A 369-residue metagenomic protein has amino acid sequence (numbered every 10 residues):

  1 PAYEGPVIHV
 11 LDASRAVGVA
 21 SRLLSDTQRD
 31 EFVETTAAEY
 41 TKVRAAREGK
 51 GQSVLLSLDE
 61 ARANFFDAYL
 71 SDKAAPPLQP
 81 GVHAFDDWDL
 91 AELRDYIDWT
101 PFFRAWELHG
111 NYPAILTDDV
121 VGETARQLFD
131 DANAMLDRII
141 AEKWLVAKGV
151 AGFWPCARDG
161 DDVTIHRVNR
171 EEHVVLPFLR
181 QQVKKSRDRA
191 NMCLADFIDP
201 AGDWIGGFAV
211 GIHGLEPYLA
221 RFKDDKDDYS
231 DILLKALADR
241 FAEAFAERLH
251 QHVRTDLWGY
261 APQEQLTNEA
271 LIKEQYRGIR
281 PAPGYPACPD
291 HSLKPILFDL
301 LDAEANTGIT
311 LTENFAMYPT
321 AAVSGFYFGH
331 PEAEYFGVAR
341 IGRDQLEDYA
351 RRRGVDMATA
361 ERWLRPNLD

Functional and structural regions predicted by a protein language model:
A2-P6: Short, structured coil segments at secondary-structure junctions
V7-L11, F336-G337: Alpha-helix capping and helix-loop boundary segments enriched in small/acidic/polar residues
L11-I232, A236, L257, L266: Active-site loops and adjacent core secondary-structure elements that bind or stabilize anionic groups
R189-D369: C-terminal accessory domains/tails appended to large, multi-domain proteins
